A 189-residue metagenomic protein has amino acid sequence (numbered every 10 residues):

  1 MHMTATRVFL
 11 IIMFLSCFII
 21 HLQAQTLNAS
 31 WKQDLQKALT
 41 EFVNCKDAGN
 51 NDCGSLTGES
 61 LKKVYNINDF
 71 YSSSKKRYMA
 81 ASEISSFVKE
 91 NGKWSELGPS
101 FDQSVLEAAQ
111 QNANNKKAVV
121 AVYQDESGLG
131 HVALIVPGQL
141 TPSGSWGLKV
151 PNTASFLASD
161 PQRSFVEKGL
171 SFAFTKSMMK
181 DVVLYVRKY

Functional and structural regions predicted by a protein language model:
M1-L10: Bacterial N-terminal signal peptides that target proteins for export
M3-T4, L15, A24: Terminal accessory regions that mediate trafficking to/through membranes and regulate activation
L10-I19: Bacterial N-terminal signal peptides
C17, C45, C53, A109 (+1 more regions): Generic recognition of cysteine residues
Q23-W31, K89, K176-R187: Extracellular cell-wall/glycan-interacting regions and their flexible linkers
Q25-S82: N-terminal capping segments
K75-S155: ...with weaker cross-activation on analogous glycine-rich loops/strands in unrelated enzymes
Q139-Y189: Active-site or metal-binding loop neighborhoods of secreted/extracellular toxin and effector enzymes
